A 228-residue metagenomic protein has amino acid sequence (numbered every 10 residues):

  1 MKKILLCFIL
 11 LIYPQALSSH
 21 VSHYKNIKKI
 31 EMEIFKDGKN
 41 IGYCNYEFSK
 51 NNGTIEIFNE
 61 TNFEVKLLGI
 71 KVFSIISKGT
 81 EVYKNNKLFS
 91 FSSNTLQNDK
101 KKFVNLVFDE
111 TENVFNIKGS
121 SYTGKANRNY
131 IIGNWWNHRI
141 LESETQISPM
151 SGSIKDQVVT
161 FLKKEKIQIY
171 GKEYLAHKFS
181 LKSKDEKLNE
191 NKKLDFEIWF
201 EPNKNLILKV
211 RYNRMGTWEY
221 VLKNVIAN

Functional and structural regions predicted by a protein language model:
I4-L5, Y130, L141, R211: Small/flexible residues
I4-Y13: Sec-dependent N-terminal signal peptides
F8, I117, K125, Y130-I131 (+2 more regions): Alpha-helical structural elements
H20-F108, R139-N228: Acidic, serine/threonine-rich low-complexity disordered tracts
S93-W135: Hydrophobic, well-structured mid-protein blocks that either form specific transmembrane helices
